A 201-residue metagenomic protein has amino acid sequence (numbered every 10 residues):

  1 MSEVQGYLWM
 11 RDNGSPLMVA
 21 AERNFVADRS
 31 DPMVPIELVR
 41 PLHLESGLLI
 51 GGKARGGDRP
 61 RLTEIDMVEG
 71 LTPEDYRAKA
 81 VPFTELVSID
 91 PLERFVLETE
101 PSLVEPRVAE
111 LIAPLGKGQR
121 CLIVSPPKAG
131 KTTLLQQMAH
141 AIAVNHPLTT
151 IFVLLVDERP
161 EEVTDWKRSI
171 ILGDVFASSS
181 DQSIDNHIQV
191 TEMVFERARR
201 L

Functional and structural regions predicted by a protein language model:
M1-Y76: N-terminal "pre-motor" subdomain/linker immediately upstream of P-loop NTPase catalytic cores
G6-L8, E64, G70-R107: Intrinsically disordered, low-complexity regulatory segments
W9-S15, F83-E85, L111-P114: A broad, low-specificity signal for short, low-complexity segments enriched in glycine/proline and polar/charged
P16, D157, V194, A198: Conserved RecA-like P-loop NTPase ATPase core
V87-N186, V190-T191: Phosphate-binding glycine-rich loops and their immediate beta-loop-alpha structural context
H187-L201: Phosphate-binding/switch loop-helix module in NTP-utilizing enzymes
